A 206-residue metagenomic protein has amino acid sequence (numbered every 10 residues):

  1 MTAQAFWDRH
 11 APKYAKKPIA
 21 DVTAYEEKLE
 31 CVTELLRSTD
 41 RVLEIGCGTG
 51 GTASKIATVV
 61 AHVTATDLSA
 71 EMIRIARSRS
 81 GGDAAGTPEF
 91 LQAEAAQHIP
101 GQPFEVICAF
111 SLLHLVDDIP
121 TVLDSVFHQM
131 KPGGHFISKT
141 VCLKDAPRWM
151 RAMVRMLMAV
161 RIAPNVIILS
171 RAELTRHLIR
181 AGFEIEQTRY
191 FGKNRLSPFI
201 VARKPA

Functional and structural regions predicted by a protein language model:
M1-R37, K144, G192: Conserved class I S-adenosyl-L-methionine
D21, V141-A181, E186-F191: C-terminal alpha-helical "lid/dimerization" subdomain adjacent to the S-adenosyl-L-methionine
L43-I45, T49-Q97: Class I SAM-dependent methyltransferase SAM/SAH-binding core
C108: A conserved beta-strand element that flanks and buttresses the S-adenosyl-L-methionine
S111-L112: Short catalytic micro-motifs in class I SAM-dependent methyltransferases
P120-P132: A short glycine-rich, Lys/Arg-flanked "PGG" loop and its adjoining helix->strand segment in the class I
G134-T140: Conserved beta-strand signature within the Rossmann-like core of class I S-adenosyl-L-methionine
I200-A206: C-terminal lobe and adjacent flexible extensions of AdoMet/dcAdoMet transferase-like proteins
